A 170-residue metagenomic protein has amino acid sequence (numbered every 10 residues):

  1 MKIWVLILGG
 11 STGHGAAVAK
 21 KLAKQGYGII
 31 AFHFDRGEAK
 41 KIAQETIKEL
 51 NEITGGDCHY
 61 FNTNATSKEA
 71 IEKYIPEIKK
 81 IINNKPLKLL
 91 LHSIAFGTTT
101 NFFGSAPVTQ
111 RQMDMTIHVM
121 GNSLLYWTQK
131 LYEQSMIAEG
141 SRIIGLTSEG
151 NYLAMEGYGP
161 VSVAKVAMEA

Functional and structural regions predicted by a protein language model:
K2-R111: Short-chain dehydrogenase/reductase
A95-A170: Catalytic loop of short-chain dehydrogenase/reductase
